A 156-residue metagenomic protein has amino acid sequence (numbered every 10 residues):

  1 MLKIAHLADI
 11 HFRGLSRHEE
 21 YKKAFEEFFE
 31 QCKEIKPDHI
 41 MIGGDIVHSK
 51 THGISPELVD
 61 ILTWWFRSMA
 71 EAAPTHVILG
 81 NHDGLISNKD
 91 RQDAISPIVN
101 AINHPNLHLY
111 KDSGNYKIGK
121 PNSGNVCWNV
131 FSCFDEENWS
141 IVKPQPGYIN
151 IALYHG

Functional and structural regions predicted by a protein language model:
M1-A5: Extreme N-terminal starter segment of soluble prokaryotic enzymes
H6, L109-K111, V130: Structural signal for conserved beta-strand scaffold positions within catalytic alpha/beta enzyme cores
I10, G14-N115: Core catalytic region of metal-dependent phosphoesterases/phosphodiesterases, especially metallo-beta-lactamase-like
K36, G124-G156: His/acidic metal-ligating clusters that form di-metal
L85-S87, K117, E136-S140: Short, charged/polar "capping" segments at the starts of alpha-helices and the immediately preceding loops
S113-S123: Short acidic-hydrophobic surface loop/beta-edge motif
